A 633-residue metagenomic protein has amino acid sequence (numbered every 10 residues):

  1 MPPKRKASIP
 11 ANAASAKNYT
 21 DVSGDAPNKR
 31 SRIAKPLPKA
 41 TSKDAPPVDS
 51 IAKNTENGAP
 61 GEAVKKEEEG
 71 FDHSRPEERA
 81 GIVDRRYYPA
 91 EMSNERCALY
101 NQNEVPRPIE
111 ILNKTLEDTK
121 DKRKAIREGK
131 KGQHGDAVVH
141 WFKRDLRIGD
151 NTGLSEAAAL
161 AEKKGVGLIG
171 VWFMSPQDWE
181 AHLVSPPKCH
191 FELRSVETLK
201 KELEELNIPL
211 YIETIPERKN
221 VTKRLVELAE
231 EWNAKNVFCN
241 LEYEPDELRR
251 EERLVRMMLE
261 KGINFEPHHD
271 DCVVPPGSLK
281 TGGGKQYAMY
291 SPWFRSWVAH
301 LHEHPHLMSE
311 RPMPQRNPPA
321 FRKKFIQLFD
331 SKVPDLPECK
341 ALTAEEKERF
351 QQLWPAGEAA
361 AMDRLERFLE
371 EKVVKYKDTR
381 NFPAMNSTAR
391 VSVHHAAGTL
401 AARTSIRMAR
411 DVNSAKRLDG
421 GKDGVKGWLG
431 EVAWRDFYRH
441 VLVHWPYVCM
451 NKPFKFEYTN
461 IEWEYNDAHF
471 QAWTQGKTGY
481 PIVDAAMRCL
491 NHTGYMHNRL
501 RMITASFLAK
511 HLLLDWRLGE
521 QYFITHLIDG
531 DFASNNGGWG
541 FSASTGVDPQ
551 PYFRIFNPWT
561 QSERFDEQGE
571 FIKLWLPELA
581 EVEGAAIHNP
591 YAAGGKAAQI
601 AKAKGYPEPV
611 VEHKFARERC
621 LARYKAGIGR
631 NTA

Functional and structural regions predicted by a protein language model:
P2-P305, S309, S534, K614 (+1 more regions): Trp/Phe/Arg-rich N-terminal binding region typifying the photolyase-homology
P3, I9-Y19, G24-P27, L37-P38 (+5 more regions): Glycine/tryptophan-enriched, flexible segments
H182, P186, H190, Q352-P355 (+4 more regions): Charge-dense, low-complexity intrinsically disordered segments
N386-P577: Active-site-proximal binding-pocket segments
